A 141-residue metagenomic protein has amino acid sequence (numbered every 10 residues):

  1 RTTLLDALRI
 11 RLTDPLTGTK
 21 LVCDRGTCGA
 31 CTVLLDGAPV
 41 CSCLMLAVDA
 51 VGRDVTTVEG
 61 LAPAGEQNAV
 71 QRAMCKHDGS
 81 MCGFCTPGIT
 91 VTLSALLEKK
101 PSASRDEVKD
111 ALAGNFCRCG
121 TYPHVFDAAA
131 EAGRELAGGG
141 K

Functional and structural regions predicted by a protein language model:
R1-K141: Signature of N-terminal electron-transfer/Fe-S-associated modules in redox systems
